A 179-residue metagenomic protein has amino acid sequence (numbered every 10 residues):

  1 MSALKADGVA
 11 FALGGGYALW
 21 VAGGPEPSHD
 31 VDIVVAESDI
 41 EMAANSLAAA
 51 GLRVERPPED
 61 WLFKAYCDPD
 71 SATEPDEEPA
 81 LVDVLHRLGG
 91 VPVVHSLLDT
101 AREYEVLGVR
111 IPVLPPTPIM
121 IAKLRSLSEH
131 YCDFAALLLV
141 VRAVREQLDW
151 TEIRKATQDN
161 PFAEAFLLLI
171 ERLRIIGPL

Functional and structural regions predicted by a protein language model:
M1-L179: Compositionally biased terminal segments of proteins
